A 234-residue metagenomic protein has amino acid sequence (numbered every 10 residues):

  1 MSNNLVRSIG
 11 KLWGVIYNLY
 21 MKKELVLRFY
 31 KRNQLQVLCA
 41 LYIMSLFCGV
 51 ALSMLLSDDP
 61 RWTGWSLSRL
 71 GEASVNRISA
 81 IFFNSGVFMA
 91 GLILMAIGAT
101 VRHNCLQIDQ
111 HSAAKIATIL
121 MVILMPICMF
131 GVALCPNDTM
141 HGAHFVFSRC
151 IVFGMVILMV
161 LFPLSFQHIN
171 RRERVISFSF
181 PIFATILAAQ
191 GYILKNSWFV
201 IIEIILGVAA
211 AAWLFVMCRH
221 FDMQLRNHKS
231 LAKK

Functional and structural regions predicted by a protein language model:
F29-M44: Alpha-helical transmembrane segments and their helix-start/interface "positive-inside/aromatic belt" motifs in integral
M44-R61: Alpha-helical transmembrane segments of multi-pass membrane proteins
R61-R77: Perimembrane loop-to-helix junctions flanking transmembrane segments
E72-L92: Interfacial helix-start motif at the membrane-water boundary
T100-P126: Cytoplasmic juxtamembrane regions at transmembrane-helix boundaries
V122-Q167: Membrane-proximal helix-loop-helix units in multi-pass membrane proteins
P163-K234: Terminal transmembrane helical module of multi-pass membrane proteins
